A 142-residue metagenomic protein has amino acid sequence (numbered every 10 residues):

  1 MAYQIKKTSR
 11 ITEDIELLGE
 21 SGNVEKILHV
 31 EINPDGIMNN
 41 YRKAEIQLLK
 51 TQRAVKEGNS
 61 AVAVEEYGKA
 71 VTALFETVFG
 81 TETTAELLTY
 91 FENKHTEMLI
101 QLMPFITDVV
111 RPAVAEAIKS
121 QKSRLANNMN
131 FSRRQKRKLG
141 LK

Functional and structural regions predicted by a protein language model:
M1-N59: Short N-terminal mixed-charge amphipathic segments
K7-D14, V64-Y67, R124-L125: Low-complexity, flexible helical/coil segments
G58-T72: Contiguous, amphipathic alpha-helical segments that mediate oligomerization or scaffolding in large protein assemblies
G80-T81: Glycine-centered helix-coil hinge/cap
T84-K142: C-terminal charged interaction modules
